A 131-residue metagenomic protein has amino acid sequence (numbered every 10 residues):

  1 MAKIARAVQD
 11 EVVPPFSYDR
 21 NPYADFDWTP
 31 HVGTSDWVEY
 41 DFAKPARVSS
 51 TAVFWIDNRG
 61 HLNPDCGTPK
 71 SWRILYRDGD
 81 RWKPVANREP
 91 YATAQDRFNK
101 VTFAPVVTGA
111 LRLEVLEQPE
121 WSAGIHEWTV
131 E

Functional and structural regions predicted by a protein language model:
M1-V48, I56-G67, R81, N87-R97 (+2 more regions): Disordered, acidic Ser/Thr/Pro-rich linker "stalks" and the adjacent N-terminal cap of the next globular domain
V53-N58, L116: Generic short beta-strand segments
W72-I74: Short beta-strand elements bearing conserved aromatic residues within extracellular beta-rich modules
Y76-W82: Change "in extracellular beta-sheet-rich domains … of secreted and cell-surface proteins" to "in beta-sheet-rich domains
A110-R112: Short, conserved beta-strand segments of beta-strand-rich sandwich/propeller modules, principally
E114-W121: Short beta-strand-plus-loop segments that form exposed binding edges in beta-rich domains
